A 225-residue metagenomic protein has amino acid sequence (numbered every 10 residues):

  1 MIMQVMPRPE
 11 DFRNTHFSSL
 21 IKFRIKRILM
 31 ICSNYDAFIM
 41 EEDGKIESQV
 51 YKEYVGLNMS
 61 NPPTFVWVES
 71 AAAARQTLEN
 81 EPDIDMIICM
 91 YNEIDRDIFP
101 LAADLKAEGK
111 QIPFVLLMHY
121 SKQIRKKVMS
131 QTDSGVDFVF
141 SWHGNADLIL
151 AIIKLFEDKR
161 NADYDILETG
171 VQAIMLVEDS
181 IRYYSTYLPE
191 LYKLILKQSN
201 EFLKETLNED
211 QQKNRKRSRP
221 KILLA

Functional and structural regions predicted by a protein language model:
M1-V66, Q131-F138, W142-L223: Non-catalytic signal-transmission and effector/linker regions of two-component phosphorelay proteins
P9-E10, D36-K52, S60-P63, W67-F114 (+4 more regions): Conserved phosphotransfer microenvironments
